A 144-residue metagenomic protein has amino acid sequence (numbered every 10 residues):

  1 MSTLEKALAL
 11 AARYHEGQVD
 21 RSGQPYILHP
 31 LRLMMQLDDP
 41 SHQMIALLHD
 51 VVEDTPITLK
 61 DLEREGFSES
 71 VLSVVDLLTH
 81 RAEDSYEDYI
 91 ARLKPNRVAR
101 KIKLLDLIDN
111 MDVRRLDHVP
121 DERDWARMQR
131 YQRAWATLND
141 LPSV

Functional and structural regions predicted by a protein language model:
M1-V144: Active-site helical microenvironments for divalent-metal-assisted chemistry
